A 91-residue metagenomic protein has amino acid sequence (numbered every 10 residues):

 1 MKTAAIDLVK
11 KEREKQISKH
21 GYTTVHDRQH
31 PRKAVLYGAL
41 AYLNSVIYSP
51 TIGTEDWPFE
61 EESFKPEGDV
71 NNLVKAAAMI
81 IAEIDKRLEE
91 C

Functional and structural regions predicted by a protein language model:
M1-C91: Intrinsically disordered, low-complexity regulatory regions that flank transcription factor DNA-binding cores
